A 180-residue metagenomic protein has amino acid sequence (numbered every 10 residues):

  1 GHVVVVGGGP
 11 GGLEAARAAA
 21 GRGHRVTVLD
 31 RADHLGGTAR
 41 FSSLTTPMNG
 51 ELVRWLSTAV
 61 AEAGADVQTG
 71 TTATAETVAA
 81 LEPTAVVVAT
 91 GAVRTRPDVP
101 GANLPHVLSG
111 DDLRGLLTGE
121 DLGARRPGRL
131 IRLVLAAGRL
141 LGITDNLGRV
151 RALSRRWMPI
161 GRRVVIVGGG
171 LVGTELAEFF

Functional and structural regions predicted by a protein language model:
G1-A32, Q68-E82, A89-V99, D112-F180: Rossmann-like dinucleotide/flavin-binding elements
R31-A39: NAD(P)-binding Rossmann-fold cofactor-contacting core
A39-F41, D98-G101: Short acidic, glycine/serine/threonine-rich loops at helix termini
A39-P83: N-terminal Rossmann-like dinucleotide/flavin-binding domain of flavoprotein oxidoreductases that bind FAD/FMN
L44-M48, P105, R126: Short, hinge-like loop/turn segments at secondary-structure boundaries
